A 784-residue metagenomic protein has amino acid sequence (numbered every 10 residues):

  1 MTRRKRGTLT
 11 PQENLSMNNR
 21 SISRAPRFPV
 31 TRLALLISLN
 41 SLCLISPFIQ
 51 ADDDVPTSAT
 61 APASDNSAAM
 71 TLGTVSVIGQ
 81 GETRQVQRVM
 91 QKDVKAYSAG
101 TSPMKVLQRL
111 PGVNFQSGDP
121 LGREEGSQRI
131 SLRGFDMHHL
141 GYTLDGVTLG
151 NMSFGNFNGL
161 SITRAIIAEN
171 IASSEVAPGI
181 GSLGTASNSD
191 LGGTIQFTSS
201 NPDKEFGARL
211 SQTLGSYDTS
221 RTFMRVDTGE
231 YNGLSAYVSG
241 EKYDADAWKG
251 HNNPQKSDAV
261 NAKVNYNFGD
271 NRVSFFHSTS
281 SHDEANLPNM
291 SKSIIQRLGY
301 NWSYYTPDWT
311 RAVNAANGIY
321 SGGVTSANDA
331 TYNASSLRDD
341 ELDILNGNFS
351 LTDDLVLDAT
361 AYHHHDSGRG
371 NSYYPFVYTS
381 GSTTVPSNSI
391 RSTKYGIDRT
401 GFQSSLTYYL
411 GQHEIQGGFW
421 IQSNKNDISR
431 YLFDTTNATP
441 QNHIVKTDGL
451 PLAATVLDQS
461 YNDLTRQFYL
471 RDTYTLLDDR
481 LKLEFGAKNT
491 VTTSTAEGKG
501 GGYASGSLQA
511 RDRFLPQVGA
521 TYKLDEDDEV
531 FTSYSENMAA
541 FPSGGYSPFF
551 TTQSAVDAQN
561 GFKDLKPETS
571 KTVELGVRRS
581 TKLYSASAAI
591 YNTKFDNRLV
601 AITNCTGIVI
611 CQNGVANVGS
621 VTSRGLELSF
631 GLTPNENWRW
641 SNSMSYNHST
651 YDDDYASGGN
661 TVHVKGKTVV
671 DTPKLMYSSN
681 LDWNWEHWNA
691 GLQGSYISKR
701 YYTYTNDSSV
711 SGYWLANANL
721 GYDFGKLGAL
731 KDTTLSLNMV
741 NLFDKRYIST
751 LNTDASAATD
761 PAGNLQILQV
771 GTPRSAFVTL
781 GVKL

Functional and structural regions predicted by a protein language model:
T2-R4, E13, D54-K204, L575: Acidic, small-polar-rich N-terminal luminal/periplasmic segments of exported/outer-membrane proteins
S23-R24, L35-S38, T521, T532 (+2 more regions): Conserved C-terminal beta-signal and adjacent last beta-strands/turns of outer-membrane beta-barrel proteins
V55-P56, Q412, L476-D478, L483 (+7 more regions): Gram-negative outer-membrane beta-barrel transporters
G155-F157, E169-S173, P178, S182-N261 (+3 more regions): Outer-membrane beta-barrel translocator/receptor signature
R225-G250, Q255-K263, V356-S405, D463-G502 (+1 more regions): Surface-exposed extracellular loop regions of Gram-negative outer-membrane beta-barrel proteins
N265, R272-I344, G370-I390, T439-L452 (+1 more regions): Acidic/polar loop-and-plug regions of large Gram-negative outer-membrane beta-barrel proteins
Q416-D528, F541-P542, T551, N560: Signature of Gram-negative outer-membrane beta-barrel scaffolds
D427, T493-A496, T521-V573, S585 (+5 more regions): Surface-exposed extracellular loop regions of Gram-negative outer-membrane beta-barrel proteins, predominantly
